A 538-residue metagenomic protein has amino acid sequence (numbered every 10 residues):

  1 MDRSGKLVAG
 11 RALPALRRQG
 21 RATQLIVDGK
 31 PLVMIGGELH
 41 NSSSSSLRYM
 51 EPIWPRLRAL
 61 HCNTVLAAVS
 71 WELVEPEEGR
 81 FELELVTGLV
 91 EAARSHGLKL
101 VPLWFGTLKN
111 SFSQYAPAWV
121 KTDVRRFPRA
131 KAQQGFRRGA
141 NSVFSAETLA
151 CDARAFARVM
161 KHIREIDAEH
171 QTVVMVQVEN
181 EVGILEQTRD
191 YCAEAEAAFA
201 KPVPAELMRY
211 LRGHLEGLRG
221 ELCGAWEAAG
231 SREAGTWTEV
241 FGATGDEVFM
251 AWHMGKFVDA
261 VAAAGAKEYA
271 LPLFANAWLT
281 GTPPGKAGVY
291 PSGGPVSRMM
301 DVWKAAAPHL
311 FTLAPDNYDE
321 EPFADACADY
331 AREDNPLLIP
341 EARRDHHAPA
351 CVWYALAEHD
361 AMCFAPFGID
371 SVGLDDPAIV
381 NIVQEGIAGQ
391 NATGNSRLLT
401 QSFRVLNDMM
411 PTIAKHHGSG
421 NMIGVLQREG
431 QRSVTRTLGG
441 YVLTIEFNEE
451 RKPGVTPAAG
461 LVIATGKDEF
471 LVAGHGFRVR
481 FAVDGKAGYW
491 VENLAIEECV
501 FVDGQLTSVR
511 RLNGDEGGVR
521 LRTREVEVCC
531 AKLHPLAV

Functional and structural regions predicted by a protein language model:
M1-N63: N-terminal carbohydrate-binding accessory modules
D2-S4, W353-F481: Aromatic- and carboxylate-lined catalytic core of secreted/periplasmic carbohydrate-active enzymes
G29, L57, V65, A93 (+5 more regions): Conserved, mostly hydrophobic/aromatic
M34-S46, A68-V86, Q133-R154, H162 (+5 more regions): The substrate-binding groove and active-site-proximal loops of carbohydrate-active enzymes, especially glycoside
Y49-F127, I163, M254-E268: Aromatic-lined substrate-binding rim segments of carbohydrate-active enzymes
R94, L98, A260-L271, S297-R404: Catalytic-core region of carbohydrate-active enzymes that cleave or remodel glycosidic bonds
R126-M300: Polysaccharide-binding and catalytic clefts of secreted carbohydrate-active enzymes
T444-T456, D468-V538: C-terminal beta-sandwich/jelly-roll accessory domains of carbohydrate-active enzymes
